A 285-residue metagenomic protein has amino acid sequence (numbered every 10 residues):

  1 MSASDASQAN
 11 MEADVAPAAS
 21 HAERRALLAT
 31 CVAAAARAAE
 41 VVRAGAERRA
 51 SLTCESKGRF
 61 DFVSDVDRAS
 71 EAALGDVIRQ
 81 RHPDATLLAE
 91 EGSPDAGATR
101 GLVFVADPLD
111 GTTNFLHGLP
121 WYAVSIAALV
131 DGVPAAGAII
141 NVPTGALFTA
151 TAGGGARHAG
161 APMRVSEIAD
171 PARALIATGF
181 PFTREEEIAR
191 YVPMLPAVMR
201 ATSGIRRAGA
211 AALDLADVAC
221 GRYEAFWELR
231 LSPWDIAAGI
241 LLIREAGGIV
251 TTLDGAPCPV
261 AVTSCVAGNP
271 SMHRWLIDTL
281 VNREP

Functional and structural regions predicted by a protein language model:
M1-L109, D278, P285: N-terminal subdomain of lithium-sensitive/metallo-dependent phosphomonoesterases centered on the IMPase/IPPase/PAP
C31, A35-A38, G137, A156 (+2 more regions): Small-residue (primarily alanine) positions within well-ordered alpha-helices, especially packing/interaction faces
V42-G45, D67, I78, T112 (+6 more regions): Residue-level signal for inorganic ion chemistry
E55, A96-A98, D131, T149 (+3 more regions): Solvent-exposed alpha-helices and their adjacent loops that cap or buttress functional pockets in soluble metabolic
R68, A72, E91, P108-G111 (+6 more regions): Generic detector of well-ordered alpha-helical packing
A98-R157, A172: DPxDG-like acidic metal-binding loop motif
R164-P285: An extended, acidic
